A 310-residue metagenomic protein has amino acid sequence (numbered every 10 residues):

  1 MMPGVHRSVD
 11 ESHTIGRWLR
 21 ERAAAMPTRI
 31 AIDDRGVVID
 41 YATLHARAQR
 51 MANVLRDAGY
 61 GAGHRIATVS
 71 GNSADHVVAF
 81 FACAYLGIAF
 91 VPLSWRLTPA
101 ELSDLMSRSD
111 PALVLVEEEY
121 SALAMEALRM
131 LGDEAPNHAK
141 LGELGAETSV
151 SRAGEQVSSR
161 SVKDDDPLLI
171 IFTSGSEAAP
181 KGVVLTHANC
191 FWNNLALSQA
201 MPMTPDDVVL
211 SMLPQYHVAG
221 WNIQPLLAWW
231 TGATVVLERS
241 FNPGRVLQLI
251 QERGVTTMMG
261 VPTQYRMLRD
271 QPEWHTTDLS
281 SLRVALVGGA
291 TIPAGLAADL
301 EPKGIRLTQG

Functional and structural regions predicted by a protein language model:
D10-S12, T28, G154-F172, A178-A179 (+1 more regions): Conserved pre-ATP/AMP-binding loop-to-beta segment of ANL
E11-S12, G16, R20, T28-S73 (+3 more regions): Conserved AMP-binding/adenylate-forming core of the ANL superfamily
D40-A42, L168-L195: Conserved AMP-binding A3 loop
N53, D57-A58, Y85-T148, V157-S158: Structural core segment of the AMP-binding/adenylate-forming
R65, G71-V91, W95-P99, R108-L113 (+3 more regions): A short helix-loop-beta submotif of the ANL/AMP-binding
S70, V91-M106, E118-L123, A233-R253 (+1 more regions): ATP-dependent adenylate-forming carboxylate-activation enzymes
F191-V208, V218-T257, Q271: Conserved AMP-binding/adenylation subdomain of ANL enzymes
W230, E252-G260, R269-G310: Gly/Ser/Thr-rich phosphate-binding loop
